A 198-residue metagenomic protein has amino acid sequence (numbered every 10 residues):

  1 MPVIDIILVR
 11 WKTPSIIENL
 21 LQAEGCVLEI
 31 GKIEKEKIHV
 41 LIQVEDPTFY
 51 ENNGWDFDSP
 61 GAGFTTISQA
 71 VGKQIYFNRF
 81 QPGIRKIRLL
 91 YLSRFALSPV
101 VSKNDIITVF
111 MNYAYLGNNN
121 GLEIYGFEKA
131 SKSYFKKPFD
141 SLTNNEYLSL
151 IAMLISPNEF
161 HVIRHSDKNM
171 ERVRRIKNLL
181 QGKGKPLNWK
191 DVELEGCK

Functional and structural regions predicted by a protein language model:
M1-K198: Juxtamembrane regions of bacterial inner-membrane/periplasmic proteins, predominantly the peptidoglycan biogenesis
